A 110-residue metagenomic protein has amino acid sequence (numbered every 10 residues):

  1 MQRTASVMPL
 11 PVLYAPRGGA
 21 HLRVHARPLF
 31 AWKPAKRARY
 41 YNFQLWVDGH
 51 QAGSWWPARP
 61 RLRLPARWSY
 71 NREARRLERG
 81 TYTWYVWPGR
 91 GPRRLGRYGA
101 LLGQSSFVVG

Functional and structural regions predicted by a protein language model:
M1-L29, V108-G110: Short, compositionally biased P/S/T/A/G/V-rich stretches that sit at domain boundaries
R3, R90-G110: Extracellular fibronectin type III
R23-H25, K36, P57, L77-R79: Surface-exposed coil/turn segments at beta-strand junctions on protein surfaces, enriched
L29-R37: Conserved aromatic anchor
P34, A66-W68, R72-R79: Short, flexible loop/turn segments at beta-strand junctions in immunoglobulin-like and fibronectin type III
N42-V47: Conserved aromatic beta-strand anchor motif in extracellular beta-sandwich/beta-rich domains
S54-A58, L62-A66: Short beta-strand segments within Ig-like beta-sandwich modules, predominantly Fibronectin type-III
E73-G96: Beta-strand-rich modules
